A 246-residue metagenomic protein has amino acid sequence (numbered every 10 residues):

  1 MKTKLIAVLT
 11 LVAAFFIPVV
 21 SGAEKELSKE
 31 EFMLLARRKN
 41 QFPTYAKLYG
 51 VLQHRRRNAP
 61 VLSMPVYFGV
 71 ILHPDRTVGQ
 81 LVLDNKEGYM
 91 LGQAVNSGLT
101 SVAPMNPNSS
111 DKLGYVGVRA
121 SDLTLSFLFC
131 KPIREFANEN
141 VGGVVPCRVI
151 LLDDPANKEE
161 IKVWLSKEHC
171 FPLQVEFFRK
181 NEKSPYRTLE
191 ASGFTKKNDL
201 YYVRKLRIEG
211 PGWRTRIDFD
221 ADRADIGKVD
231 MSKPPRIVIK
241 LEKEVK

Functional and structural regions predicted by a protein language model:
M1-K4: Positively charged n-region of N-terminal signal peptides that target proteins for export
V8-F15: Bacterial N-terminal signal peptides
F15-S21: C-terminal segment of classical bacterial N-terminal signal peptides
E24-E31, P60, G92-E160, K167 (+2 more regions): Flexible, processing/modification-adjacent segments and terminal tails in exported/periplasmic/extracellular proteins
K25, V51-R55, R179-K246: Non-transmembrane domains of secretory- and envelope-associated proteins
K25-A103: N-terminal mature ectodomain segment of secretory-pathway/periplasmic proteins
T44-Y49, D75-L81, G143-L151, F171-V175 (+1 more regions): Short, hydrophobic/aromatic-rich segments at coil-to-beta transitions
L91-N96, N138-G142, V163-K167, T188-D199 (+1 more regions): Aromatic-rich beta-strand edge motifs centered on tyrosine
